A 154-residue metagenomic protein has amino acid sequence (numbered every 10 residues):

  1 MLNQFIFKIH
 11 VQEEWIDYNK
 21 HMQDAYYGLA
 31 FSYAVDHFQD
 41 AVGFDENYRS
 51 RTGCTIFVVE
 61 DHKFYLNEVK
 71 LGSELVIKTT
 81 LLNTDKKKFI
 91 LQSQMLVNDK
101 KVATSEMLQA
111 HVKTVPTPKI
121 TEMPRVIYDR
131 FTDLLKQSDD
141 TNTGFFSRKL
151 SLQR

Functional and structural regions predicted by a protein language model:
M1-F57, T114-R154: Hot-dog-fold acyl-thioester-processing enzymes
I9, K88-F89, M107: Short, small/polar residue-rich loop motifs at catalytic or cofactor-binding pockets
V35-V42, Q92, N98-K101: Binding-site signature for planar aromatic cofactors or substrates
T55-V59, N67, M107: Short alpha-helix boundary/capping motifs
H62-N98: Hydrophobic beta-sheet segments that form the core/acyl-binding groove of ACP/CoA-dependent acyl-chain-processing
A103-S105: A structural microfeature
L108-V112: Short beta-strand edge segments in extracellular beta-sheet folds
